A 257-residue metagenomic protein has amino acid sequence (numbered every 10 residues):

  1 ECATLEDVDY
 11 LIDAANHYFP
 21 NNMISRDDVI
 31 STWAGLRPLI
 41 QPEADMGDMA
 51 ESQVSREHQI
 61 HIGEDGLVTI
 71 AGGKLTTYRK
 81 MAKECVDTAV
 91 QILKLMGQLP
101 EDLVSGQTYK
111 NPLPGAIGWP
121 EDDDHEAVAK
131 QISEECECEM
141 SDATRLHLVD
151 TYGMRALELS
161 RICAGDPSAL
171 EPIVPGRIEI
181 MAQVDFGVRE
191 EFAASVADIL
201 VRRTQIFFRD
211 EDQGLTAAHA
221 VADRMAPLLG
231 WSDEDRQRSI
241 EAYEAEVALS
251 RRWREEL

Functional and structural regions predicted by a protein language model:
C2-L257: C-terminal accessory subdomains/tails of enzymes that are appended
